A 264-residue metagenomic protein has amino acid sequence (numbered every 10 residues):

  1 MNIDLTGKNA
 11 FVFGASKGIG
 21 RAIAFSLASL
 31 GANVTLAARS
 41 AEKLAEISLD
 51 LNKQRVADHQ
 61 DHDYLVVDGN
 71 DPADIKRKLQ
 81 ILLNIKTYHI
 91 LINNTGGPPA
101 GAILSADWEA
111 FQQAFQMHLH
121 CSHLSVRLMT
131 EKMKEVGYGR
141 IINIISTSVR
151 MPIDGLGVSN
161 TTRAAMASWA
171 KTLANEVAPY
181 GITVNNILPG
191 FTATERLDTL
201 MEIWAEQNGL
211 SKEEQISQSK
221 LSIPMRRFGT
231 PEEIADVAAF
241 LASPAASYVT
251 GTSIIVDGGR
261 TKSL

Functional and structural regions predicted by a protein language model:
N9, S16-K17: Conserved glycine-rich cofactor-binding loop
G18-I19, M151, A239, T250-L264: Short C-terminal tail/terminal secondary-structure segment of NAD(P)H-dependent dehydrogenase/reductase domains
A102-I103, A110-F115, I141, S219: Substrate-binding pocket helix/loop in short-chain dehydrogenase/reductase
V126, T162-R163, A170: Active-site helix of classical SDR
E131, N175-E176, S247: Alpha-helical segment proximal to the catalytic Tyr-Lys
S146: Residue(s) in the substrate-gating loop at a strand-loop-helix junction that position the organic substrate next
A178, T183, V249-G251: Short, small/polar-rich loop/turn modules that mediate ligand/substrate recognition or access, typified
